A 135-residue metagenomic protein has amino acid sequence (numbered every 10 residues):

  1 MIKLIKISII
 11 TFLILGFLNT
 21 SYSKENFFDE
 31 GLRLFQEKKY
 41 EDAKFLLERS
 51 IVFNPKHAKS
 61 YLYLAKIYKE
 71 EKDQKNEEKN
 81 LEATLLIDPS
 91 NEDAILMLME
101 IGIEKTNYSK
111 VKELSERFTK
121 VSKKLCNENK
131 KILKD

Functional and structural regions predicted by a protein language model:
Q36-E37, E70-E71, E104, D135: Register position in tetratricopeptide repeats
S50, A83-T84, R117-F118: Canonical positions in the second alpha-helix
F53, I87, K120-K124: Structural marker of alpha-solenoid helical repeat scaffolds
H57, N91, L125-C126: Residue-level recognition of tetratricopeptide repeat
Y63, M97, K131-D135: Canonical tetratricopeptide repeat
